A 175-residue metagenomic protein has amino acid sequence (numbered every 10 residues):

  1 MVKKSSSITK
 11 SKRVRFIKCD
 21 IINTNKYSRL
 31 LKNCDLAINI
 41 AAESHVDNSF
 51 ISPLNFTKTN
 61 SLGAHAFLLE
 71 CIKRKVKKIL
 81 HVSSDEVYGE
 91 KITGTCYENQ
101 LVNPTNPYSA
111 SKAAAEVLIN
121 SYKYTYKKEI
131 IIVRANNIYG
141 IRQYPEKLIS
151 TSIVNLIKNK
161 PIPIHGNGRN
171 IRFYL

Functional and structural regions predicted by a protein language model:
M1-I138: N-terminal Rossmann-like NAD(P)+-binding domain of SDR-like oxidoreductases, especially those catalyzing
R29, N48-I51, Q143-K147, L175: Generic recognition of short, well-ordered alpha-helical segments
T93-G94, V117-Y174: NAD(P)-dependent short-chain dehydrogenase/reductase
